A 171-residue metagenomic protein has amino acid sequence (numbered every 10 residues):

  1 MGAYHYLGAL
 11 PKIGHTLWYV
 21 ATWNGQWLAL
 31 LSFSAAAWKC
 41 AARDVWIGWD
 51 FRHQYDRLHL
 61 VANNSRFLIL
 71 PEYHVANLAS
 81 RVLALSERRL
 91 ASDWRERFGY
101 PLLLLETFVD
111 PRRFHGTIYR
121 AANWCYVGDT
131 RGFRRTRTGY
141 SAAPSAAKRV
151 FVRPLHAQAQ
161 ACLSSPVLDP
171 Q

Functional and structural regions predicted by a protein language model:
G2-Q158: Acyl-donor binding region in acyl/amide transferases
C162-S165: Short conserved micro-motifs at the rims of enzyme active sites and ligand-binding pockets
D169-Q171: Short, cationic low-complexity segments
